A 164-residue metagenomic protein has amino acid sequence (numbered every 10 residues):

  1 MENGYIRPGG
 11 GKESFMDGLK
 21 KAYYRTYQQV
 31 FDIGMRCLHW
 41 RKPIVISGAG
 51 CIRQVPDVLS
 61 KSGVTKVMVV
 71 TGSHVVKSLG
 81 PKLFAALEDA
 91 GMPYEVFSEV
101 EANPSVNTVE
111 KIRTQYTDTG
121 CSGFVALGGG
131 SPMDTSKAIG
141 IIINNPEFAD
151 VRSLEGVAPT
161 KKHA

Functional and structural regions predicted by a protein language model:
G4-G123: ATP/NTP phosphate-donor binding region
N107-A164: Glycine/threonine-rich beta-strand-loop-alpha-helix active-site module that forms ligand/phosphate-binding
